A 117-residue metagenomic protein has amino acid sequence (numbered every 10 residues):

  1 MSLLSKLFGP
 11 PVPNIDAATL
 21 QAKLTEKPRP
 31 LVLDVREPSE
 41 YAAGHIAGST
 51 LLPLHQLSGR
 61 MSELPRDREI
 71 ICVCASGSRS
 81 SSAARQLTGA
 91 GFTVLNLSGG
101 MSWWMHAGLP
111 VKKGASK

Functional and structural regions predicted by a protein language model:
M1-P30, P38-E69, S80-K117: Rhodanese-like catalytic fold shared by cysteine-dependent sulfurtransferases and DSP/PTP-type phosphatases
D34, G77: Conserved G/P- and acidic residue-centered "switch" motifs that form tight phosphate/ATP-binding loops in soluble
V73: Short, surface-exposed ligand- or partner-binding patches at beta-edge/loop junctions that are enriched in aromatics
